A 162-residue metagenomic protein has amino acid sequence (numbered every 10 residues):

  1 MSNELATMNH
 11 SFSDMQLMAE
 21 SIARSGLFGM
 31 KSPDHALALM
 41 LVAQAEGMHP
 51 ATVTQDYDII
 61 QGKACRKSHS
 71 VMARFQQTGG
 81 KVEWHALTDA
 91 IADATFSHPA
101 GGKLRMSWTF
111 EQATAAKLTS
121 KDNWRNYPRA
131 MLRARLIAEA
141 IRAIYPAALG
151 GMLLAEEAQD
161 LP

Functional and structural regions predicted by a protein language model:
M1-P162: Polyanion-binding surfaces on beta-sheet-dominated domains and ring/shell assemblies
